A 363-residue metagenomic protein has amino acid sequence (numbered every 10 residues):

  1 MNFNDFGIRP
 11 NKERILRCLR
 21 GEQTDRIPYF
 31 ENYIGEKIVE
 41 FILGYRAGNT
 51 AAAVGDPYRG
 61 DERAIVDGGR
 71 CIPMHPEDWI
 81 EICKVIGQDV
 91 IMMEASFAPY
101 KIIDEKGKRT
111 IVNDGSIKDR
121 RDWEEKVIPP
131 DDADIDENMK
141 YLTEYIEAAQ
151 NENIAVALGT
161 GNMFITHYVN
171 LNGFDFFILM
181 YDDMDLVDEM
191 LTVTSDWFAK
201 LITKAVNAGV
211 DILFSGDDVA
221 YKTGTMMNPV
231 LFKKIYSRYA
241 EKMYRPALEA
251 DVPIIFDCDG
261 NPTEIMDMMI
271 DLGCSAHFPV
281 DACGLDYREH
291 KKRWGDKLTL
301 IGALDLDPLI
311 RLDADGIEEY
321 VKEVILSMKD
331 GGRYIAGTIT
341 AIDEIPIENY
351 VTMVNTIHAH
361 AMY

Functional and structural regions predicted by a protein language model:
M1-V54, I65-G68, I72-H75, I91-M93 (+1 more regions): Active-site loop segments of alpha/beta catalytic cores
R59-D61, P73-M74, D78: Glycine-enriched, solvent-exposed interface loops adjoining structured elements
C83-V85, M92-E94: Secretory-pathway glycan-assembly enzymes, especially type II membrane glycosyltransferases that use nucleotide-sugar
V85-I86, E152: A short, Lys/Arg-enriched amphipathic alpha-helix followed by its capping loop at the start of a domain
I103-E105: C-terminal/domain-terminus segments
